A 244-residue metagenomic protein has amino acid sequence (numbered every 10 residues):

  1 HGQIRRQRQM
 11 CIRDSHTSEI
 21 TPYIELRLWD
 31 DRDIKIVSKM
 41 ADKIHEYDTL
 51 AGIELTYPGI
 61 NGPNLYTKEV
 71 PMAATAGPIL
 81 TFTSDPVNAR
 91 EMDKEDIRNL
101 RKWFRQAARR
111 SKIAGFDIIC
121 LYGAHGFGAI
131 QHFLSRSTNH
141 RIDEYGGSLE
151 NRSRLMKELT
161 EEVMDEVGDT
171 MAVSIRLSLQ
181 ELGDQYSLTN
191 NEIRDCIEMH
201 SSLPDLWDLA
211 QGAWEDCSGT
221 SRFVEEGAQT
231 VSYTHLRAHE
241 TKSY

Functional and structural regions predicted by a protein language model:
H1-R8, I12, H235-A238, K242-Y244: Single conserved hydrophobic/aromatic residue that forms the stacking wall/gate of nucleotide- or nucleobase-binding
P22-L28, N64-M92, Q131-E150: Aromatic- and acidic-residue-enriched carbohydrate-binding clefts of CAZyme catalytic domains
L26-Y47, H140-M171, F223-R237: Alpha-helix-loop-beta-strand connector modules within alpha/beta enzyme cores
H45, L50, T56-F116: Non-globular sequence segments
L50-G52, I118-C120, A172-R176, L206-D208: Structural preference for beta-strand elements that scaffold enzyme active sites
I53, S111, V163, W207 (+1 more regions): Conserved, mostly hydrophobic/aromatic
R101, G146-E158, S178-D195: Active-site glycine- and acidic-residue-rich loops that bind and position anionic ligands or nucleotide-like cofactors
C196-Y233: Glycine/Thr-rich beta-alpha phosphate-binding loop at enzyme active sites
